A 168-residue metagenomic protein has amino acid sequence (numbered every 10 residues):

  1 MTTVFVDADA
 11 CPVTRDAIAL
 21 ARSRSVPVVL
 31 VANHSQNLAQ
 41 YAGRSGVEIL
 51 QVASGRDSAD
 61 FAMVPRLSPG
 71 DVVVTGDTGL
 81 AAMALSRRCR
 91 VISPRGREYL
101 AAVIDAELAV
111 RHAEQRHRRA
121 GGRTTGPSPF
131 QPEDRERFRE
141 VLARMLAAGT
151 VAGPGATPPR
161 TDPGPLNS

Functional and structural regions predicted by a protein language model:
T2-S168: Nuclease catalytic cores that cleave nucleic-acid phosphodiester bonds, predominantly acidic two-metal-ion
